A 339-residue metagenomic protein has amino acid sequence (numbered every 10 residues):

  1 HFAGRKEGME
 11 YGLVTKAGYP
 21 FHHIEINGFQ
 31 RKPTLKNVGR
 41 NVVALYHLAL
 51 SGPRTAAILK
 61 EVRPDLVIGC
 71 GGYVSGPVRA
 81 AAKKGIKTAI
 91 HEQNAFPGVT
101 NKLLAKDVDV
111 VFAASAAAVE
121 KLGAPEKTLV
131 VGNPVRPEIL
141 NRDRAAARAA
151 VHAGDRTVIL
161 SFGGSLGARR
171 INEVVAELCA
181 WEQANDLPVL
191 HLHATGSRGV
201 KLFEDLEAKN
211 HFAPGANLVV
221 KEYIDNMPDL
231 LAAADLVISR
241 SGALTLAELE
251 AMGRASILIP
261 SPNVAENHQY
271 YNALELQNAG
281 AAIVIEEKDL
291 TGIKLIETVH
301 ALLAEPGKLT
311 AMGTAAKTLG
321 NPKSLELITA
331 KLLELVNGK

Functional and structural regions predicted by a protein language model:
H1-G52, V131, S197-G199, K288: Conserved nucleotide-sugar phosphate-binding/catalytic loop shared by glycosyltransferases and other
M9, P20, A81-A145: Active-site-proximal region of nucleotide-activated glycan assembly enzymes, centered on histidine/acidic-rich loops
K32, R144-V237, Y270-L274, N278 (+1 more regions): Donor-nucleotide binding loops and adjacent catalytic segments primarily of GT-B fold Leloir glycosyltransferases
P53-V67, S75-A89, K102-D107: Glycosyltransferases and closely related glycan-assembly transferases that use nucleotide-activated donors
P64-L66, I224, P228, A232-A247 (+1 more regions): Acidic donor-binding loop of glycosyltransferase active sites
K84, A232-A234, E250-P260, A279: Conserved donor-binding/catalytic loop of nucleotide-activated donor transferases
K308-P322: A short, well-ordered alpha-helix in the C-terminal region of glycosyltransferases
N321-K339: C-terminal alpha-helical cap of glycosyltransferases
